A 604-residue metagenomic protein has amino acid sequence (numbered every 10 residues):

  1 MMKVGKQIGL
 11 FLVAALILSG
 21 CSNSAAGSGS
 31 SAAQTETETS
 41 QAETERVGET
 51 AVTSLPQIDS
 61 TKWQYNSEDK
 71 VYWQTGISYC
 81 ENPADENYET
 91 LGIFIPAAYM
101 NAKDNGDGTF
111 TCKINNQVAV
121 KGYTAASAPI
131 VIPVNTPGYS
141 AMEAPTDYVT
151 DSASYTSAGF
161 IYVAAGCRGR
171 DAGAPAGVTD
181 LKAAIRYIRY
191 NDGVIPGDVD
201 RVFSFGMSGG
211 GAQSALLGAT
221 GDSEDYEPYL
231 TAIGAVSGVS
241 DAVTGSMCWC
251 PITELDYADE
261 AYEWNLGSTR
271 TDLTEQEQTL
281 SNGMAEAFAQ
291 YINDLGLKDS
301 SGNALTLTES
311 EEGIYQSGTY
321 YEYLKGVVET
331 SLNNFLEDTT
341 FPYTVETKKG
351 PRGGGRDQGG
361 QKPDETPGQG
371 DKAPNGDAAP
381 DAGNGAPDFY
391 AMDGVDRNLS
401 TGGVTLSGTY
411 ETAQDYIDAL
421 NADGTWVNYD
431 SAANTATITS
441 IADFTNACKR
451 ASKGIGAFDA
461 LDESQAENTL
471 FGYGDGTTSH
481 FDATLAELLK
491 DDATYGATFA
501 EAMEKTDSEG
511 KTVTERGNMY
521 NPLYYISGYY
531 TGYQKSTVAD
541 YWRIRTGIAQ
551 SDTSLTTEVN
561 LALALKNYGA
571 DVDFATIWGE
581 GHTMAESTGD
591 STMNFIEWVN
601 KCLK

Functional and structural regions predicted by a protein language model:
I17-G20: C-terminal motif of bacterial Sec signal peptides marking the signal peptidase cleavage site
A33, E38-G122: Catalytic-loop region of hydrolases
L91-I93, G106-Y139, F203, Y541-R543: Short beta-strand element of the alpha/beta-hydrolase
T124-A125, P145-Y162, I233: Short amphipathic alpha-helix adjacent to the substrate-entry channel of hydrolases
T156, Y262-I314, Y321-E329, N333-G354 (+3 more regions): Active-site-adjacent alpha-helix of alpha/beta-hydrolase-fold enzymes
G173-V194, S591-E597: Alpha/beta-hydrolase active-site loop
Y190-T269, T347-P387: Primarily recognizes the serine-hydrolase "nucleophile elbow" in alpha/beta-hydrolase and SGNH/GDSL folds
K349-K604: C-terminal subdomain of alpha/beta-hydrolase-fold enzymes, centered on the catalytic histidine and its supporting
